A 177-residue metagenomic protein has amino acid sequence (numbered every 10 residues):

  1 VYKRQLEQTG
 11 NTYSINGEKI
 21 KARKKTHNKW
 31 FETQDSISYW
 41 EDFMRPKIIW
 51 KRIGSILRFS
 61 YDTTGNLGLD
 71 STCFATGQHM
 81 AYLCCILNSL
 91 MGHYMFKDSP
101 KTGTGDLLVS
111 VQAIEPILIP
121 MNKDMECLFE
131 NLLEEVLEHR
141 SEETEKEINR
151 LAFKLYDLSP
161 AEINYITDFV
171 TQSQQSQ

Functional and structural regions predicted by a protein language model:
K3-L128: Polybasic, glycine- and aromatic-enriched phosphate-binding surface used to engage nucleic acids
P120-Q177: Non-catalytic DNA-recognition/assembly elements of restriction-modification systems
